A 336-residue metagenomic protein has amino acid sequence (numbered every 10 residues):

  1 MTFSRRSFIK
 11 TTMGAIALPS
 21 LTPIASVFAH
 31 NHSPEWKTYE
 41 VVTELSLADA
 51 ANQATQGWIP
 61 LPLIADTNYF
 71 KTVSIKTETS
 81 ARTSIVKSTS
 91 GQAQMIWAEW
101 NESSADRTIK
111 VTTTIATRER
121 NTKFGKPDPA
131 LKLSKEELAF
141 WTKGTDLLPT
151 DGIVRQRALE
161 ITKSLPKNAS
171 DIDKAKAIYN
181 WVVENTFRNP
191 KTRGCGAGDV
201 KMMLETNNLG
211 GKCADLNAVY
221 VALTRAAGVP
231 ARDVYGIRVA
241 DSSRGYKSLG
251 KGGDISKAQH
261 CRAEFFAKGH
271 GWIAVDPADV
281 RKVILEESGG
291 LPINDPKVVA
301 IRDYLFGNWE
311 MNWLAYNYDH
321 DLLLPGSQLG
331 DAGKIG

Functional and structural regions predicted by a protein language model:
S7-F28: N-terminal export signals
P23-N52: C-terminal segment of N-terminal export signals and the immediately downstream linker at the start of the mature
V41-L45, G57-I59, R107-E119: Short, hydrophobic/aromatic-enriched beta-strand segments in well-ordered soluble domains
A50-A65: Surface-exposed beta-strand/loop patches in extracellular or lumenal glycoproteins
A65-E99: Solvent-exposed beta-strand/loop surfaces of large extracellular or lumenal domains
T108-N189, R193-N207: Acidic low-complexity segments
S164-K174, N180-C261, K268, V283-E286 (+1 more regions): Active-site neighborhood of thiol-dependent amide/isopeptide-bond enzymes
D241, G245, L249-G336: Active-site rim recognition segments
